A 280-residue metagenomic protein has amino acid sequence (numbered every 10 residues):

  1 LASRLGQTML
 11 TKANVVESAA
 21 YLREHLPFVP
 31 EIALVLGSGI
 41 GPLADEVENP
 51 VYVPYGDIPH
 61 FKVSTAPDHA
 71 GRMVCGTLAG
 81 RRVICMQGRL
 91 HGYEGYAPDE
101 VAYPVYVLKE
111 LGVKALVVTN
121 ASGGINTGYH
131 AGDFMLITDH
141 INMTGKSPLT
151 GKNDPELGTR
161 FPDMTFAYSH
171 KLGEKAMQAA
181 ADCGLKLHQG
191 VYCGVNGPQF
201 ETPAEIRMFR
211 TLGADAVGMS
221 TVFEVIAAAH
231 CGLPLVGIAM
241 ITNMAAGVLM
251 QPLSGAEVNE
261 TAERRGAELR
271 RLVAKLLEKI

Functional and structural regions predicted by a protein language model:
M9-M164: Metabolite-binding pocket within alpha/beta catalytic cores that recognizes anionic/polar moieties
Y21, H25, K171, K175-K186 (+1 more regions): Generic non-transmembrane alpha-helical segments
L108-G112, R210, A229: Non-catalytic positions within long, well-ordered alpha-helices that form the structural scaffold/packing of enzyme
K114-A115, D215, P234: Short acidic/polar active-site loop segments enriched in Thr and Asp
Q178-D215: Active-site/ligand-binding-proximal alpha/beta "capping" segment
M219-E257: Zn-dependent metallopeptidase/amidohydrolase metal-coordination segment
A246-I280: His/Asp/Glu-rich mid-to-C-terminal helical/loop segments that flank catalytic regions of hydrolases
